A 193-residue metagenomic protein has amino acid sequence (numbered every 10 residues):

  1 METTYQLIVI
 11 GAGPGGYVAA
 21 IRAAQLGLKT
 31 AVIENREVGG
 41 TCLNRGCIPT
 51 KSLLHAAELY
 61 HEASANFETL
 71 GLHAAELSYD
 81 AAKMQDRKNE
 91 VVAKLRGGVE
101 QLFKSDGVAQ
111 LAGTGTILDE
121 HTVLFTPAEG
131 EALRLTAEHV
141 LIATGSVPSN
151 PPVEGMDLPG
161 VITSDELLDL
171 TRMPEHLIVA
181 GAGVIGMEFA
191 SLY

Functional and structural regions predicted by a protein language model:
E2-Y5, I21-L28, I33-P174: Glycine-rich flavin
Y5-V32, G186-Y193: N-terminal Rossmann-like FAD-binding beta1-loop-alpha1 element of flavoenzymes
I10-G11, I33, I142, A180-G181: Conserved N-terminal Rossmann-fold NAD(P)-binding element of oxidoreductases
G13, V92-A93, G183: Short alpha-helix boundary/capping motifs
T171-Y193: Rossmann-like NAD(P)H-binding beta-loop-alpha module
